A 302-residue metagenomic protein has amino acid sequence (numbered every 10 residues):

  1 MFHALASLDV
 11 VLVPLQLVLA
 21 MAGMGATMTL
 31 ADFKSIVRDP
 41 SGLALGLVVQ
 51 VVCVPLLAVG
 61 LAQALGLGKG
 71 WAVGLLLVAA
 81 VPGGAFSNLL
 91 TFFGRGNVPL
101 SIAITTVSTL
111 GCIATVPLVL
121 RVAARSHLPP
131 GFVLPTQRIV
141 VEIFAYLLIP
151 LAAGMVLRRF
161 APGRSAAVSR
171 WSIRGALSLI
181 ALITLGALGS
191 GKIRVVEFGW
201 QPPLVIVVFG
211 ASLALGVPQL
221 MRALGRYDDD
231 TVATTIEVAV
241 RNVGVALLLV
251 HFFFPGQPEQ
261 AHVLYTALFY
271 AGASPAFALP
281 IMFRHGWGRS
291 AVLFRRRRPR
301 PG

Functional and structural regions predicted by a protein language model:
M1-G302: Alpha-helical transmembrane segments of multi-pass small-molecule/ion transporters
